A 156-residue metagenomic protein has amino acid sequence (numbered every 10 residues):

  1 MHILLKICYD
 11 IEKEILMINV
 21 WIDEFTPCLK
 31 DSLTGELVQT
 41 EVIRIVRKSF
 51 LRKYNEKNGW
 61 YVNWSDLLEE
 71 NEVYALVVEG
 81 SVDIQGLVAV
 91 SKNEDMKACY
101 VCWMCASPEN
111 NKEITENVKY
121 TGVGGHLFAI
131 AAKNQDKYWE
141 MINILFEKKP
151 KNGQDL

Functional and structural regions predicted by a protein language model:
M1-V118, H126, I130-L145: Non-catalytic substrate-recognition and accessory regions of acyl/acetyltransferase enzymes
F146-L156: Conserved active-site alpha-helix within GNAT-family acetyltransferase domains
